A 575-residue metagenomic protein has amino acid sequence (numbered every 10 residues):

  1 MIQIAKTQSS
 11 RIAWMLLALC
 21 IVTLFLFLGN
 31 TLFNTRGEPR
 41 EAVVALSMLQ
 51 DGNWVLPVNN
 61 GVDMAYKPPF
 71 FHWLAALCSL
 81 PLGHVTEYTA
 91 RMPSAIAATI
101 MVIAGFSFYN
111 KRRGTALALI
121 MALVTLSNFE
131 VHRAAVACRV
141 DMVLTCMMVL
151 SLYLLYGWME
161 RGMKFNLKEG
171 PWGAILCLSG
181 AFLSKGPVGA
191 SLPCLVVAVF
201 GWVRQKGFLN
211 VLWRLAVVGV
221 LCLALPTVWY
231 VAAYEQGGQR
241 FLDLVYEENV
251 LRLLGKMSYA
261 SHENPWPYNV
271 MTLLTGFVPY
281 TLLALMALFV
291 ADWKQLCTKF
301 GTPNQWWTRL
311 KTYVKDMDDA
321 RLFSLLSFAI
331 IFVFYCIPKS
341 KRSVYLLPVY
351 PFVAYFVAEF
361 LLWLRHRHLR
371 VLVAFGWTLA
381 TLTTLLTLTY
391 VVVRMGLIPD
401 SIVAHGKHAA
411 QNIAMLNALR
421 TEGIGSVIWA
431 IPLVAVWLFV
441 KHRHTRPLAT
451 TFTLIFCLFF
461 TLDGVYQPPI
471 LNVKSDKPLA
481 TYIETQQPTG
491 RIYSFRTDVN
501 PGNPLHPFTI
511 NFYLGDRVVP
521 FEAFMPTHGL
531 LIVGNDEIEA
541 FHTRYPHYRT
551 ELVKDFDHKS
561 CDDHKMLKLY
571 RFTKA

Functional and structural regions predicted by a protein language model:
M1-V371, H558-M566: Membrane-integral, polyisoprenol-dependent glycosyltransferases of the GT-C/oligosaccharyltransferase superfamily
I2-K6, S10, W172, A291-A575: Membrane-embedded architecture of ER/inner-membrane glycosylation machinery
